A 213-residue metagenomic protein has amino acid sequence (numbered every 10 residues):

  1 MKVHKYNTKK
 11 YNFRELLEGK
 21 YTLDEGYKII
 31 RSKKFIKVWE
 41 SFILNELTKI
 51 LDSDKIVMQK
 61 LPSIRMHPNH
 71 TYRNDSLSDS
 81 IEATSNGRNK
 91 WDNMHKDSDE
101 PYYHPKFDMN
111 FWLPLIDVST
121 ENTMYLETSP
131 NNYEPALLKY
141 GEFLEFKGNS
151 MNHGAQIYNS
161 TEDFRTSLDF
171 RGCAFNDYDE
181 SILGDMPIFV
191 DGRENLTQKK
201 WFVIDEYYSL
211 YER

Functional and structural regions predicted by a protein language model:
M1-F13: Glycine/small-residue-rich interface belts in oligomeric ring/scaffold proteins and their assembly partners
R14-E100, H104-K106: Signature of the catalytic double-stranded beta-helix
P62, F111-L113, L168-G172: A structural signal for short, well-ordered beta-strand segments
P68, L115, T128, G172-A174: Residue-level signal for short segments within beta-strands and strand-turn junctions of well-structured beta-sheet
R73, T120-N122, D177-D179: Intrinsically disordered, low-complexity acidic/polar segments
L77-K147, R165: Catalytic core of non-heme Fe(II) oxygenases with the double-stranded beta-helix
P130-R213: Catalytic core of Fe(II)/2-oxoglutarate
